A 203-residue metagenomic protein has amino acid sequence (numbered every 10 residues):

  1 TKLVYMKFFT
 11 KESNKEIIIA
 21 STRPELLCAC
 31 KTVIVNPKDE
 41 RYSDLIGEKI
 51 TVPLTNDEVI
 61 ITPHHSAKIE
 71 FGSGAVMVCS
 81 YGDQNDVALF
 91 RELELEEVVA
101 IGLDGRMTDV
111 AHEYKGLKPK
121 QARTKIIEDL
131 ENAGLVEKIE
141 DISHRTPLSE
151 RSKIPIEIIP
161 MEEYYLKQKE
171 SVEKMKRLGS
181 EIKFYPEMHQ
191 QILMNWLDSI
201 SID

Functional and structural regions predicted by a protein language model:
T1-D104, E128, N132, S171 (+1 more regions): NTP-handling and nucleic-acid-processing catalytic cores
T1-L26, K118, A122, K138-Q168 (+1 more regions): Active-site neighborhoods of enzyme catalytic cores
D44-G47, E113-T124: A glycine-biased structural micro-motif
K49, G134-D141: Short secondary-structure junctions
G74-Y81, Y114-K118, L166: Alpha-helix capping and helix-loop boundary segments enriched in small/acidic/polar residues
L95, G116, L135: Short glycine/serine/threonine/alanine-rich loop segments
G105-V110: Short acidic beta-strand-loop surface patches of small beta-rich interaction domains
P119-L135: Two-metal-ion acidic nuclease core segments, chiefly of the RNase H-like superfamily
